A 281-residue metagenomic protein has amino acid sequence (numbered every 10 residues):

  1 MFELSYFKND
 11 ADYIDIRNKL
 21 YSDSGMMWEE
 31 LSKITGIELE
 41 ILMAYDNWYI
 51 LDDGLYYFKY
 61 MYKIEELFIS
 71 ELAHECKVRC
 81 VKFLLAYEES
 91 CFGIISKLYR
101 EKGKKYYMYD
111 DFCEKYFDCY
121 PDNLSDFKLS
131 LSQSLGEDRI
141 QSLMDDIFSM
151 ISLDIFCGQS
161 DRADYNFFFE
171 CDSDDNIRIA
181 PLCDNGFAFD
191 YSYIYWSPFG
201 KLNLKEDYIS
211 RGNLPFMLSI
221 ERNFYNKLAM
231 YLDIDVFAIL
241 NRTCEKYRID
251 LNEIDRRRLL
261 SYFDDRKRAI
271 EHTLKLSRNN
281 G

Functional and structural regions predicted by a protein language model:
M1-D118: Conserved ATP-binding subdomain of kinase catalytic cores across diverse folds
E30-T35, L131-I147, I194-S197, S210-S219: A short, terminal or domain-edge coil/loop segment
Y57-K59, F112-I140: Short histidine-centered catalytic/ligand-binding loop motif
M61, E170-G281: C-terminal catalytic region of ATP-dependent kinase domains
L67, E71-E75, D145-L153, S261-D264 (+1 more regions): A broad, structural surface signal
K82-E89, A163-S173, R278-G281: Short alpha-helical "patches" and their helix-cap loops
D126-I194: Conserved kinase catalytic-core segment
